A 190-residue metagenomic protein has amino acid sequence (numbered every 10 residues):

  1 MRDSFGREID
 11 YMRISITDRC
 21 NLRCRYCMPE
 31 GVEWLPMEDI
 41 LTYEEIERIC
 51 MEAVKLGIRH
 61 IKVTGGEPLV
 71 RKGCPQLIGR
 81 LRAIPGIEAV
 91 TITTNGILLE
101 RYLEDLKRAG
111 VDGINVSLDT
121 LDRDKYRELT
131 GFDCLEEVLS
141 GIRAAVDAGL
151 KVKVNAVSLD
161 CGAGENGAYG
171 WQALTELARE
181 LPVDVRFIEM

Functional and structural regions predicted by a protein language model:
M1, F5, M37, Y102 (+1 more regions): Glycine-rich, flexible loop/turn motifs
M1-Y11, A173, R179-E180, M190: Auxiliary Fe-S-binding modules of radical SAM enzymes
S4-Y43, K55-L56: Canonical Radical SAM [4Fe-4S] cluster-binding loop centered on the CxxxCxxC motif and its immediate flanking residues
I16, C20, C24, V63 (+3 more regions): Conserved, mostly hydrophobic/aromatic
Y43-K62, R71-E176, E180: Radical SAM/AdoMet-radical enzyme domain recognition
E67: Conserved G/P- and acidic residue-centered "switch" motifs that form tight phosphate/ATP-binding loops in soluble
